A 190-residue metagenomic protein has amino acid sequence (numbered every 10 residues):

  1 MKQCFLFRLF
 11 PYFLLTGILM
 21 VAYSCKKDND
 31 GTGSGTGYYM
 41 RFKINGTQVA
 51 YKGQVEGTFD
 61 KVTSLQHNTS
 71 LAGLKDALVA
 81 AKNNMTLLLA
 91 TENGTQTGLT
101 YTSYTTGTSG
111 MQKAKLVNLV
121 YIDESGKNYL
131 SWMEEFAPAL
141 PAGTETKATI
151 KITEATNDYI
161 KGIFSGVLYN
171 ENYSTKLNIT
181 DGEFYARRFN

Functional and structural regions predicted by a protein language model:
K2-F5, G17-Q48: Bacterial Sec-dependent N-terminal signal peptides
P11-L15: Outer/extracellular conduits and scaffolds centered on Gram-negative outer-membrane beta-barrels
T36-Q66: N-terminal "mature-domain start" segment
K43-N45, K52, L88-E92, T102-Y104 (+4 more regions): A structural detector for beta-sheet-dominated domains
T47-Q48, K127, I163: Residue-level signal for well-ordered, solvent-exposed loop/turn and beta-edge residues enriched in charged/polar side
T58-A155: Surface-exposed helix/loop patches within compact recognition domains
A148-N190: C-terminal or internal capping secondary-structure element at the end of a domain, subdomain, or sheet
